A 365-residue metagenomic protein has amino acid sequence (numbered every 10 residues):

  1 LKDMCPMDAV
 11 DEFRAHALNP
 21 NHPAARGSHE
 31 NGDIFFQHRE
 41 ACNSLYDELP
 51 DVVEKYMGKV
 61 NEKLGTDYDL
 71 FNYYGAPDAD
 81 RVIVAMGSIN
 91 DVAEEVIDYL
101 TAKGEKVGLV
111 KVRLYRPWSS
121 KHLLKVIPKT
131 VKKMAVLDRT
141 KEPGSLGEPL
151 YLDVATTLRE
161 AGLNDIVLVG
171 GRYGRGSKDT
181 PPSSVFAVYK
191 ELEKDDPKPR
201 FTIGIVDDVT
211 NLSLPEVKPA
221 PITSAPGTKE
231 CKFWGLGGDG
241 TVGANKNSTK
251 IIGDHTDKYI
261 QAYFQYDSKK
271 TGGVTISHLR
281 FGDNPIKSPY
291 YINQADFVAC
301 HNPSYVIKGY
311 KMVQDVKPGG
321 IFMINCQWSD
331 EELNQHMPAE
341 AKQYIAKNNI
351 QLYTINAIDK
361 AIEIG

Functional and structural regions predicted by a protein language model:
L1-N72: Conformationally flexible catalytic loops at phosphate/diphosphate-handling active centers
R26-E48, D69-G87, D91, K229-G243 (+1 more regions): Glycine-rich phosphate/diphosphate-binding loops and the adjacent beta-loop-alpha structural elements that coordinate
V52-Y68, A85-V92, V112-S120, P303-S304: A general structural motif
K55, E95-L109, E160, I251-K258: Short helix-loop-beta junction
G58-R81, E94, L214-T228: Glycine-/acidic-rich phosphate or pyrophosphate-binding loops and their flanking alpha/beta elements
D78-E105, W118-K125: Redox- and metal-dependent alpha/beta enzyme cores, enriched for Fe-S-associated oxidoreductases and cofactor-handling
P117-H122, T130-K133, L137-E148, G227-G237 (+1 more regions): Active-site cofactor/cluster-binding pocket
K133-I222, T354-G365: Peripheral docking tails and interdomain loops at the edges of cofactor- or intermediate-handling domains
